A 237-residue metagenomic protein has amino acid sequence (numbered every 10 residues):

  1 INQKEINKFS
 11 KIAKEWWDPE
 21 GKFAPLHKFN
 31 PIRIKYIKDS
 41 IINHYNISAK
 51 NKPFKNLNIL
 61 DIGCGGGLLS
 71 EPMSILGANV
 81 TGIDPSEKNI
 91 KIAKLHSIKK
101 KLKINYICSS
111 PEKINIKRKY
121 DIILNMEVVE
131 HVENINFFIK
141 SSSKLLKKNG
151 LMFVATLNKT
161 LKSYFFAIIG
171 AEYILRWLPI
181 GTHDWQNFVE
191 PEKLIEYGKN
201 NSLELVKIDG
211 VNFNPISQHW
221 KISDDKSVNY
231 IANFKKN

Functional and structural regions predicted by a protein language model:
I1-F23: N-terminal, positively charged/glycine-rich alpha-helical extensions of SAM-dependent methyltransferases
K28-K55: Conserved alpha-helix/loop element of class I SAM-dependent methyltransferases that forms part of the SAM/SAH-binding
I41, Y45, S97, G198: Conserved hydrophobic residues forming the short capping helix/wall of the S-adenosyl-L-methionine
S48-K52, L57-K162, P191-E192, A232-K236: Conserved SAM-binding loop
T156, R176-K193: Acceptor-substrate binding/catalytic loop of class I
S163-Y173: Short, flexible, mixed-charge acidic loops at enzyme active sites
W185-S202, I208: Short alpha-helix
H219-N237: Core SAM-dependent methyltransferase catalytic element
